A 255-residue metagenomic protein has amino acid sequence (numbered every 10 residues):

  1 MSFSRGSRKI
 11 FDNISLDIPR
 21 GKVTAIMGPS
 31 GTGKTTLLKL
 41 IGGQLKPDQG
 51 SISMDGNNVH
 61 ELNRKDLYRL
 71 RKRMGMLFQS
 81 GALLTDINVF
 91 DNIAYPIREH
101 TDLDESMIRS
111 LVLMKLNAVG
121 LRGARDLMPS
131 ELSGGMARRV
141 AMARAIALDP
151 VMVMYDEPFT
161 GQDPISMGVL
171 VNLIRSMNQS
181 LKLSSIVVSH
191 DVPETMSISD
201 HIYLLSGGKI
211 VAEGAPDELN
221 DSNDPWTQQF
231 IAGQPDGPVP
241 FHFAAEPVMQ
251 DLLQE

Functional and structural regions predicted by a protein language model:
M27-P29: The feature captures the beta-strand-to-loop junction immediately N-terminal to the Walker
G42: Helix-to-loop junction immediately C-terminal to a conserved catalytic motif
N57-N58, E105-G123: Conserved ABC ATPase "signature" region
M128-L132, M136: Conserved ABC ATPase signature
D149: Conserved catalytic motifs of ABC-family nucleotide-binding domains
V153-D156: Catalytic Walker B motif of ABC-type/P-loop ATPase nucleotide-binding domains
